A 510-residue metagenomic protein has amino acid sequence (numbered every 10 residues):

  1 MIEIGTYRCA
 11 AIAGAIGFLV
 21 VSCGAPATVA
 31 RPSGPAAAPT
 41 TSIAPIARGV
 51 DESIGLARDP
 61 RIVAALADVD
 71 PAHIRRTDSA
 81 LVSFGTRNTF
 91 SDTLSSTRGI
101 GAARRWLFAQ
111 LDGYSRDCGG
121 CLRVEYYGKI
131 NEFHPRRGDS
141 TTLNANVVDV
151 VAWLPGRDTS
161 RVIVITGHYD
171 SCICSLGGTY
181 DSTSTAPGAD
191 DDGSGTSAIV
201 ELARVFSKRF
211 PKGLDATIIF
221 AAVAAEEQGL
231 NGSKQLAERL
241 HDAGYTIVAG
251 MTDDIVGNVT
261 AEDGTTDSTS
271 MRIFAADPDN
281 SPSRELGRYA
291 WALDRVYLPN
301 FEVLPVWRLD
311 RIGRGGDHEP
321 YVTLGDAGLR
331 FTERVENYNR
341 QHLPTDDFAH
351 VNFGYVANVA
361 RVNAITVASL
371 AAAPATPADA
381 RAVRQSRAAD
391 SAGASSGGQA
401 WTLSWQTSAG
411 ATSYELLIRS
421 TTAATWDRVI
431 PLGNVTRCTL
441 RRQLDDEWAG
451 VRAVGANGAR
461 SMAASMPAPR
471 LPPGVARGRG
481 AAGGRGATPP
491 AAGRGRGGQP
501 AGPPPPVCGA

Functional and structural regions predicted by a protein language model:
S33-T40, D51, H73-L154: A non-catalytic alpha/beta surface segment that caps or lines the substrate-entry region of metallo-dependent hydrolase
P45-R98, Y338-D346: N-terminal capping segment at the start of a domain
A152, I165-T166, D170-S171, L176-L230 (+1 more regions): Alpha-helical metal-binding/catalytic segments enriched in His/Glu/Asp
V223-P320, L324-R330: Metal-dependent peptidase/peptidase-like ectodomains
E336-R384: His/Asp/Glu-rich mid-to-C-terminal helical/loop segments that flank catalytic regions of hydrolases
Q399-G410: Conserved aromatic anchor
T439-R460: Beta-strand-rich modules
A456-G480, G502-P506: Extracellular fibronectin type III
